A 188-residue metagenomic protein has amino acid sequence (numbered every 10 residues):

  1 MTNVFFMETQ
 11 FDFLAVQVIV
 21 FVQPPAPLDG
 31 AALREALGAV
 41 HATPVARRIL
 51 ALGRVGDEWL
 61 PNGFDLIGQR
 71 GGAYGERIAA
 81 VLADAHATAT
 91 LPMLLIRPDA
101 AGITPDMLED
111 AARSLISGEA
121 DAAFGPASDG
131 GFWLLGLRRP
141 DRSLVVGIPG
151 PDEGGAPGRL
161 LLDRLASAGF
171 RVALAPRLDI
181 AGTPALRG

Functional and structural regions predicted by a protein language model:
M1-A26: N-terminal nucleotide-binding beta1-loop-alpha1 segment
F5-F6, L160-G188: Conserved alpha/beta core of the MobA/IspD/sugar-nucleotide pyrophosphorylase nucleotidyltransferase superfamily
D29-R47: A short, N-terminal amphipathic alpha-helix
A51-D57: Short, polar loop motifs at secondary-structure junctions
L60-M93, E153-G154: Short phosphate-binding loop-to-helix
I96-P98: Active-site acidic Asp-centered loop
G102-D129: Conserved donor-nucleotide/metal-binding helix-loop-beta segment in metal-dependent transferases, i.e., the alpha-helix
A122, R139-L165: Short, glycine-/small-residue-rich phosphate/pyrophosphate-handling segment
